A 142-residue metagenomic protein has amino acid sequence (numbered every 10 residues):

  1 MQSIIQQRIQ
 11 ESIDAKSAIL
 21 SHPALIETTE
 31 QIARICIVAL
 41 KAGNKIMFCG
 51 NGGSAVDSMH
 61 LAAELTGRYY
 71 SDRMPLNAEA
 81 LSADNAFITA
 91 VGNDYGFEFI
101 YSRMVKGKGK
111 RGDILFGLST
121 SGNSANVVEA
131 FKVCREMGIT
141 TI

Functional and structural regions predicted by a protein language model:
M1, A24-T28, S54, R135: Residue-level recognition of alpha-helical structural elements
M1-A24: Generic N-terminal amphipathic, Lys/Arg-enriched alpha-helix
E11, A15-A18, I35, E64 (+2 more regions): Solvent-exposed, charged/polar functional surfaces in cytosolic regulatory/catalytic domains
A15, A42-G43: Structured helix-beta-strand junction loops
S21-A42: A short, well-structured juxtamembrane/interface segment
K45-C49: Short glycine-rich phosphate-binding loop at a beta-alpha junction
S54, M59-I142: Glycine-rich phosphate-binding loops that contact phosphosugars or nucleotide phosphates
